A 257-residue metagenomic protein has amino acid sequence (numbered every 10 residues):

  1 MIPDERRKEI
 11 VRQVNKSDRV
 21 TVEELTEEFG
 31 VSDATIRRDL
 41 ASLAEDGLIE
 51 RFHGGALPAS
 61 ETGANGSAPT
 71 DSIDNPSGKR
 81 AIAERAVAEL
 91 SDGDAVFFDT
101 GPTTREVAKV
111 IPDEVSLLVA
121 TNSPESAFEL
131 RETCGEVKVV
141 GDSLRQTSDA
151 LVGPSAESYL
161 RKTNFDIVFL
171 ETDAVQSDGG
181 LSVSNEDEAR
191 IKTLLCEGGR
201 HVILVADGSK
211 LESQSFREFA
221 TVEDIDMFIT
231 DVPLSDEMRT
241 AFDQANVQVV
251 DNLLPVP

Functional and structural regions predicted by a protein language model:
M1-I2, R37-L40, P102, A120 (+3 more regions): Short amphipathic alpha-helical surface micro-motifs
I2-E5, R12-E23, E28, D33-G101 (+4 more regions): HTH-adjacent hinge/linker in prokaryotic transcriptional regulators
V22, E45, P124, F128-P257: Conserved phosphate- and dinucleotide-binding cores of soluble alpha/beta proteins, encompassing both enzyme active
